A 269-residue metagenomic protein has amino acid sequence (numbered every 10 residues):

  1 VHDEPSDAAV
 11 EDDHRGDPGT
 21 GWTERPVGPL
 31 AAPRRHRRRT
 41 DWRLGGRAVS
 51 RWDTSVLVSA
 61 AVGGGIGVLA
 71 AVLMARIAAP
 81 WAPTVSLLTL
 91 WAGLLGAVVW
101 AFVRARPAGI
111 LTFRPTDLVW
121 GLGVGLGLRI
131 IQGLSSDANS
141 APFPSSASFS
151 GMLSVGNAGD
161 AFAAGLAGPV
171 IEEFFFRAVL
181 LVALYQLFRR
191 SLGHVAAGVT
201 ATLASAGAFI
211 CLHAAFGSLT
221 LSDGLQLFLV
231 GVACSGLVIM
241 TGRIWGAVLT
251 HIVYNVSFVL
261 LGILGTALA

Functional and structural regions predicted by a protein language model:
V1-G16, W22: N-terminal acidic, proline/glycine-rich, low-complexity intrinsically disordered segments
D17-S50: Short, Lys/Arg-rich, polar N-terminal cytosolic tail immediately upstream of the first transmembrane signal-anchor
R51-R104, G151: Alpha-helical transmembrane segments in multi-pass membrane proteins
A60-V68, L88, A92, L118-I130 (+7 more regions): Alpha-helical transmembrane spans of integral membrane proteins, capturing the lipid-embedded, hydrophobic core of TM
A71, A97-F102, L128, Q132 (+3 more regions): Structural signal for membrane-spanning alpha-helices in multi-pass inner-membrane proteins, emphasizing helix cores
I77-P83, A105-I171, Y185-S191, L268: Juxtamembrane helix-loop-helix connectors linking adjacent transmembrane helices in multi-pass membrane enzymes
P80-L87, S146-L153, T220-V232: Non-cytosolic membrane-interface motifs at loop->transmembrane helix junctions
D137, N157-A269: Transmembrane helix-loop-helix hairpins at the membrane interface of multi-pass integral membrane proteins
